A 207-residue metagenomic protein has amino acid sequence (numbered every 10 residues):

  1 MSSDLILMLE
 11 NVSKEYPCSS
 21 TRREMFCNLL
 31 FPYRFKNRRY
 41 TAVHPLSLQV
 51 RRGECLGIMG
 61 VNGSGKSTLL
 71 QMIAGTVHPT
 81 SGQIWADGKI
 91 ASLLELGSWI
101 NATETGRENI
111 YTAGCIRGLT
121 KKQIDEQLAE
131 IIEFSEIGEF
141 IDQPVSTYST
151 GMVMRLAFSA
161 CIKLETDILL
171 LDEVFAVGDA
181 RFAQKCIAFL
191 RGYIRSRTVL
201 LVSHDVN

Functional and structural regions predicted by a protein language model:
M1-H44: Pre-NBD coupling/linker segments of ABC/ABC-like ATPases
C27-F31, Y111, Q123-F140: Conserved ABC ATPase "signature" region
M59-V61: The feature captures the beta-strand-to-loop junction immediately N-terminal to the Walker
Q71, H204-N207: The feature captures the ABC ATPase H-loop/switch
A74: Helix-to-loop junction immediately C-terminal to a conserved catalytic motif
F189-L201: Conserved catalytic loops of ABC-family nucleotide-binding domains
